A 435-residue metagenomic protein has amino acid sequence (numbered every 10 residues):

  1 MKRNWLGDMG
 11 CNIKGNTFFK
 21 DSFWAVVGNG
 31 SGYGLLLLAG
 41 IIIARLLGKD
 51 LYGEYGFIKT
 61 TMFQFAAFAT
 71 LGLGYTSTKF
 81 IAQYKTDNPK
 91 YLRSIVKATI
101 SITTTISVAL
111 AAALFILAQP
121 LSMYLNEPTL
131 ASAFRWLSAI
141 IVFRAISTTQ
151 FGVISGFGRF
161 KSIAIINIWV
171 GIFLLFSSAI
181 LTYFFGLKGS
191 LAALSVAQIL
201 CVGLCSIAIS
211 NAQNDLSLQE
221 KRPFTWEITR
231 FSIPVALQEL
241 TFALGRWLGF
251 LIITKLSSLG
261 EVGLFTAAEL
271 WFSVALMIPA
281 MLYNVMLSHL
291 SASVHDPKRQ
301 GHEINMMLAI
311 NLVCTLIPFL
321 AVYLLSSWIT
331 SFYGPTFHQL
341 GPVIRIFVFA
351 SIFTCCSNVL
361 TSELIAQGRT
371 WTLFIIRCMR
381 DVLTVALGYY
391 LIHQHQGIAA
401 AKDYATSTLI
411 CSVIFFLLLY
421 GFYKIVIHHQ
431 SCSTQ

Functional and structural regions predicted by a protein language model:
K2-F18, C205-R246, H289-R299, I425-Q435: Interhelical loop/hinge segments that connect adjacent transmembrane helices in multipass membrane
T17-G74, L114-F115, L174-L175, R230-G260 (+3 more regions): Signature of the first transmembrane helix
K20-G32, I58, F63, A67-A118 (+3 more regions): Membrane-water interface segments that mark the loop-to-transmembrane alpha-helix transition
K20-G40, V170, S190-C205, I209 (+3 more regions): Transmembrane helical elements of multi-pass membrane transporters/channels
A44-L51, G158-K161, G171-G203, S326 (+6 more regions): Membrane-interface helix-loop junctions in multi-pass transport and translocation proteins
T70-T86, G156, F272-D296, E363-A366: Helix-loop junctions and terminal segments of transmembrane helices in multi-pass membrane transport/translocation
A118-L137, L259, L324-I352, I398 (+1 more regions): Interfacial segments at transmembrane-helix termini and the short loops linking adjacent helices
F143-I165, F349-I376: Membrane-interface junctions at transmembrane-helix termini in multi-pass inner-membrane proteins
